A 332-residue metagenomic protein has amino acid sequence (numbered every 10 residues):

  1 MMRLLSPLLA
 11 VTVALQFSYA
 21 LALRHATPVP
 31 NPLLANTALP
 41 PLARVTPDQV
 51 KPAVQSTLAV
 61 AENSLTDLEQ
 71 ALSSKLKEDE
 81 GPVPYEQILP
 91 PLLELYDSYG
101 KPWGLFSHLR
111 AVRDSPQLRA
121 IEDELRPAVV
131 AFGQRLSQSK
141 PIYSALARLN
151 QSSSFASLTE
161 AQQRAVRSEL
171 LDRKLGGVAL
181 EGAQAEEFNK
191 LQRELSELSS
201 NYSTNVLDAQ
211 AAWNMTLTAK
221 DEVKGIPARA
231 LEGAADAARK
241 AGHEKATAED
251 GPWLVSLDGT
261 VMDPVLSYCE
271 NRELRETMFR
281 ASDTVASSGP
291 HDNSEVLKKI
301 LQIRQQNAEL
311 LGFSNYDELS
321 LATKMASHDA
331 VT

Functional and structural regions predicted by a protein language model:
M1-A10: Classical eukaryotic N-terminal signal peptides for Sec-dependent ER targeting/secretion, especially the positively
L4, F17, H25-A26: Positively charged, low-complexity intrinsically disordered regions
L21-T332: Zn2+-dependent metallopeptidase catalytic domains
